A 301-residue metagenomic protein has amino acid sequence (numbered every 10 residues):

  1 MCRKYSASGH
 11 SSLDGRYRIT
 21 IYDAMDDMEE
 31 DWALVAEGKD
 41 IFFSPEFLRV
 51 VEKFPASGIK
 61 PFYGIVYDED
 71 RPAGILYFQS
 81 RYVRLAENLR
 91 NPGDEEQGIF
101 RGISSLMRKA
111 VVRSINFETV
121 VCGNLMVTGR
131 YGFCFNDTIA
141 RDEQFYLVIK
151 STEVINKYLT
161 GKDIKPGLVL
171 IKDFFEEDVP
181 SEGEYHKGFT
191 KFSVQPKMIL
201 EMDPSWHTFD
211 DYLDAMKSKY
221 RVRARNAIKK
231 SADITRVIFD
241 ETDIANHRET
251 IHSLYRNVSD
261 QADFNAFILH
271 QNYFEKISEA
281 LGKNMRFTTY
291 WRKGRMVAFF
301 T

Functional and structural regions predicted by a protein language model:
S11-Q97, G167-T301: A conserved beta-strand-loop-helix scaffold within acyl/acetyltransferase catalytic domains
K60-F62, Y67, V83-T190: Acyl-donor binding region in acyl/amide transferases
